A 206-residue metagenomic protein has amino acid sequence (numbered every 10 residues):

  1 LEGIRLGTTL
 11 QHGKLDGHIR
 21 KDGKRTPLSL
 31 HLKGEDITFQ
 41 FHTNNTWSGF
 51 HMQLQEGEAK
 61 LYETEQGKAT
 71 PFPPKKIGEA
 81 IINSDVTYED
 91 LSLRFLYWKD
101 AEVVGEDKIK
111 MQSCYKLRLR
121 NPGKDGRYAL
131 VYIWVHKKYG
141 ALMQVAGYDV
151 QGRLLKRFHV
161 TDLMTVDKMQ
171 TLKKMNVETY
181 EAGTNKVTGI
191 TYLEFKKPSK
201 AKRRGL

Functional and structural regions predicted by a protein language model:
L1-E2, L6-H12, E56-A129, D149-V150 (+1 more regions): Flexible, processing/modification-adjacent segments and terminal tails in exported/periplasmic/extracellular proteins
L1-E65: N-terminal mature ectodomain segment of secretory-pathway/periplasmic proteins
G17, I37-F41, A59-E63, P71 (+3 more regions): Short hydrophobic/aromatic-rich beta-strand segments that constitute the beta-sheet cores of beta-sandwich/beta-barrel
G23-P27, N44-H51, Y62-P71, D125-Y128 (+2 more regions): Short, surface-exposed beta-strand/loop "edge" segments at domain boundaries and coil↔beta transitions
P27-K33, F50-Q55, A69-K76, F158-V160 (+1 more regions): Short amphipathic beta-strand/extended segments with alternating polar/hydrophobic composition
H31-E35, G105-C114, T165-K168: Short, ordered beta-strand-loop transition motifs
E35-F41, E58-L61, E79-T87, M143 (+2 more regions): Short, surface-exposed linear segments at secondary-structure transitions and domain or protein termini
Q112-G205: Gly/Pro-enriched, hydrophobic low-complexity segments that function as extracytoplasmic propeptides/linkers
